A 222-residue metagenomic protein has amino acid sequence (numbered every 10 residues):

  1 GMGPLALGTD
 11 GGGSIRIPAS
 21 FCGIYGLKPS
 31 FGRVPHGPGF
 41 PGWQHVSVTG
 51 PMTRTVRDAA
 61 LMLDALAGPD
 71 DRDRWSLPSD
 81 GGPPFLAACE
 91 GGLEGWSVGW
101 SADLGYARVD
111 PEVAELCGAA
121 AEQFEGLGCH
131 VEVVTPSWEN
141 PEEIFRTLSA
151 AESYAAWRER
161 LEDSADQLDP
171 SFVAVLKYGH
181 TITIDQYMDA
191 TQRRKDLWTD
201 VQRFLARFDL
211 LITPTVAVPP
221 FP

Functional and structural regions predicted by a protein language model:
G1-S20, M52-V56, L63: Active-site-proximal alpha-helical scaffold in enzymes
T9-G37: Glycine/threonine-rich beta-strand-loop-alpha-helix active-site module that forms ligand/phosphate-binding
K28-E115, A119-A120: A short helix-breaking turn/cap at a secondary-structure junction
W75-S79, M188-D189, P219-P222: Short, surface-exposed loop/helix-turn segments at secondary-structure junctions that function as lids/hinges flanking
P84-A87, V109-T135, W157-A165, Y187 (+1 more regions): Acyltransferase
A87-S101, L148-Q202, T215-P219: Short helix-loop capping/hinge segments that flank enzyme active sites or metal/cofactor-binding pockets
C129-F145, L176-Y178: Short connector loops at secondary-structure junctions
